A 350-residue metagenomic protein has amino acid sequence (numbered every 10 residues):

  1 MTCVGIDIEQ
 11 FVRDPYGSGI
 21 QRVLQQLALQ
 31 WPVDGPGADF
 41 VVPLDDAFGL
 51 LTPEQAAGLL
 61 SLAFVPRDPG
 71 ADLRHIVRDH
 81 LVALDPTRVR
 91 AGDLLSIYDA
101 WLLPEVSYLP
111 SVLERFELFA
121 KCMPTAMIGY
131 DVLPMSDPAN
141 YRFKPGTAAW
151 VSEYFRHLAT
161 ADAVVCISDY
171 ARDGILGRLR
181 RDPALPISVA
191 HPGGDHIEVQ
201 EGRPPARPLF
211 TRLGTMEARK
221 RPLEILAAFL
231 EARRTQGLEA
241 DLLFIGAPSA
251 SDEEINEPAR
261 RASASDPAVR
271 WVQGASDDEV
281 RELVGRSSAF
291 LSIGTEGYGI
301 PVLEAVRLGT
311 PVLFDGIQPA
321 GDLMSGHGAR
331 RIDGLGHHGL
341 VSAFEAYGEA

Functional and structural regions predicted by a protein language model:
M1-A350: Carbohydrate transferase catalytic cores enriched for Leloir-type hexosyltransferases
